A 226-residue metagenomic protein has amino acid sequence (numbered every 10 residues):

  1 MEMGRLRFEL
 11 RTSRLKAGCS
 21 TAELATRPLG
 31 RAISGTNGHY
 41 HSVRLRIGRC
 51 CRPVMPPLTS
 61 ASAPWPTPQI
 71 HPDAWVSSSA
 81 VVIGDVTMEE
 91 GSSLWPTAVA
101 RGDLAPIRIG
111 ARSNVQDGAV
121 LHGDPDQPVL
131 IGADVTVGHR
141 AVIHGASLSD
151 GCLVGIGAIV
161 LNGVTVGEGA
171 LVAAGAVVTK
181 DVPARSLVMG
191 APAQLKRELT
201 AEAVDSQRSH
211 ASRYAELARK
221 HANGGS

Functional and structural regions predicted by a protein language model:
M1-M3, M55: Methionine residue identity
R7-E9, S20-T21, R31-S34, G38 (+1 more regions): Short, positively charged low-complexity motifs
Y40-V54: Short, Lys/Arg-enriched N-terminal segments with co-localized hydrophobic residues within the first ~10-30 amino acids
P56-W65, Q69, S77, V129-V142 (+3 more regions): C-terminal segments of enzyme domains that contribute to small-molecule binding surfaces
P72, S77-S78, I83-G84, E89-E90 (+16 more regions): Left-handed beta-helix
